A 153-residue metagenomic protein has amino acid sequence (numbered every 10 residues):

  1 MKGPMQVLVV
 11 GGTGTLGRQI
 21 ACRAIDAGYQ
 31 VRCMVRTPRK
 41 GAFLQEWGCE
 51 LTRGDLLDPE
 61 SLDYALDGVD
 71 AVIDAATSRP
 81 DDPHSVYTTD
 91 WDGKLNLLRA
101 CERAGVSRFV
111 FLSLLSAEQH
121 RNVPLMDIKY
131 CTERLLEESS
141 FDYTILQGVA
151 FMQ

Functional and structural regions predicted by a protein language model:
K2-Y29: N-terminal Rossmann NAD(P)H-binding glycine-rich loop of SDR-like oxidoreductase domains
L8, P38-A104, S116-E118: NAD(P)H-binding glycine-rich loop region in Rossmannoid oxidoreductase-like domains and their noncatalytic homologs
L8, R32, T144: Conserved beta-strand positions in the Rossmann-like core of class I SAM-dependent methyltransferases
G12, R36, Q153: Cofactor-binding loop segments of dinucleotide-utilizing enzymes, especially the Rossmann-like FAD- and NAD(P)+-binding
A27, W47, S139: Conserved dinucleotide-binding and phosphotransfer motif residues
Y29-R36: Conserved glycine-rich Rossmann-like NAD(P)H-binding loop of the short-chain dehydrogenase/reductase
M34, A75, L146: The conserved SAM/SAH-binding core of class I Rossmann-like methyltransferase domains, concentrating on the hydrophobic
S78-Q153: Glycine-/Pro-rich loop/turn segments that contact NAD(P) or position catalytic residues in Rossmann-like domains
